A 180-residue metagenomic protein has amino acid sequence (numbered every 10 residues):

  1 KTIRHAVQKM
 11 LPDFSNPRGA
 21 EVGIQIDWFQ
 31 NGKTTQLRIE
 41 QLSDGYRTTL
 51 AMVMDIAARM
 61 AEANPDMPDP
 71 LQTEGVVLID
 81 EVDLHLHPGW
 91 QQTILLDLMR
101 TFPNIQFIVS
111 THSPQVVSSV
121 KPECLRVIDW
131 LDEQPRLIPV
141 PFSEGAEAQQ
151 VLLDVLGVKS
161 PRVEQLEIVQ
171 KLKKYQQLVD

Functional and structural regions predicted by a protein language model:
K1-N31, V179-D180: Coupling/switch/interface segments within P-loop NTPase motor domains and analogous charged loops in nucleic-acid
K1-Q8, L152-V155, S160, L172: Coupling/switch segment of ABC-type P-loop NTPase heads
H5, L96, R100, K173-Q176: Surface-exposed alpha-helical segments enriched in charged/polar residues
G23-V163: Switch/communication elements of ASCE P-loop NTPase nucleotide-binding domains
E164-D180: C-terminal alpha-helical "lid" subdomain
